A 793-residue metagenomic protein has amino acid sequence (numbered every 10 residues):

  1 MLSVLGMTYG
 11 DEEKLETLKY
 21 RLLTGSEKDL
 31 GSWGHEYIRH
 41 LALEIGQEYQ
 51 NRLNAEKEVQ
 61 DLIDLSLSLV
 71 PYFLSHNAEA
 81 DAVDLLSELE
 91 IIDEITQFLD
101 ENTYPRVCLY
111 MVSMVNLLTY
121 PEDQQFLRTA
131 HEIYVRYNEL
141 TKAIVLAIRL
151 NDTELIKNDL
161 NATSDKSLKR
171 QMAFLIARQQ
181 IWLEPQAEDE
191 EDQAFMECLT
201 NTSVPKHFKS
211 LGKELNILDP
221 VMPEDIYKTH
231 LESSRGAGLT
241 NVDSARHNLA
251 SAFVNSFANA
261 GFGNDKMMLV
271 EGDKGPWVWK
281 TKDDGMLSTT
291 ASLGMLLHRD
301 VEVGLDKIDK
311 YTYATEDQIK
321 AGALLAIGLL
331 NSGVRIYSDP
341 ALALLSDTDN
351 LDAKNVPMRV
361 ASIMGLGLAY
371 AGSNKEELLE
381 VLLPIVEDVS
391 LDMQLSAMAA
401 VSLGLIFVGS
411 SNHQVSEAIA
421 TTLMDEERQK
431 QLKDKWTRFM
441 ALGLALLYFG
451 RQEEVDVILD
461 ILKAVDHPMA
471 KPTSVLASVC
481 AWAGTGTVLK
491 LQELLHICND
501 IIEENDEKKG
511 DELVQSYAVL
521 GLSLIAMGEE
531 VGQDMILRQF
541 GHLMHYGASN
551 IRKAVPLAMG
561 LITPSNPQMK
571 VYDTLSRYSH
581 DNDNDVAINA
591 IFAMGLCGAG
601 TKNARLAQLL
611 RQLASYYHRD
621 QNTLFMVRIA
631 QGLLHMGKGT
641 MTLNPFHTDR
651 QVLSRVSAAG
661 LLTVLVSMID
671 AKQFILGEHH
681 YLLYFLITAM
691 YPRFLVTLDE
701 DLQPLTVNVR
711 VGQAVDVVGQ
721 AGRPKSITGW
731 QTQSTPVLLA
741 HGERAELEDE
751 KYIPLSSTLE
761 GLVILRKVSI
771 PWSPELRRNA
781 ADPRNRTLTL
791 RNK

Functional and structural regions predicted by a protein language model:
M1-D317, L330-K354, G372-K793: Long internal repeat-built scaffold domains in very large eukaryotic proteins
M358: Active-site nucleophile and cofactor-binding loops and adjacent substrate-binding regions of central metabolic enzymes
L366: Substrate/cofactor-recognition hotspot
